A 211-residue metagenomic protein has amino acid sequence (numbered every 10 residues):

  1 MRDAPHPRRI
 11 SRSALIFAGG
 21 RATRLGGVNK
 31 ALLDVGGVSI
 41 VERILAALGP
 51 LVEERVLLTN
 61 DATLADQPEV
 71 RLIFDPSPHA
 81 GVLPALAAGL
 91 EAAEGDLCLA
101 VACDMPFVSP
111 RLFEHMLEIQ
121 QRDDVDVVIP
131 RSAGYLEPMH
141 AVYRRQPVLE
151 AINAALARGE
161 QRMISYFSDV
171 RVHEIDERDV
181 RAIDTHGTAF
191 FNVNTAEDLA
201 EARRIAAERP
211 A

Functional and structural regions predicted by a protein language model:
R2-E160, S168-G187, R204-P210: Nucleotide and nucleotide-moiety/phosphate-recognizing core
F167, T195: A residue-level signal for conserved active-site and pocket-lining positions in enzyme catalytic cores
D198-A200: Catalytic donor/gating beta->alpha subdomain of glycosyltransferases that bind UDP-sugars
